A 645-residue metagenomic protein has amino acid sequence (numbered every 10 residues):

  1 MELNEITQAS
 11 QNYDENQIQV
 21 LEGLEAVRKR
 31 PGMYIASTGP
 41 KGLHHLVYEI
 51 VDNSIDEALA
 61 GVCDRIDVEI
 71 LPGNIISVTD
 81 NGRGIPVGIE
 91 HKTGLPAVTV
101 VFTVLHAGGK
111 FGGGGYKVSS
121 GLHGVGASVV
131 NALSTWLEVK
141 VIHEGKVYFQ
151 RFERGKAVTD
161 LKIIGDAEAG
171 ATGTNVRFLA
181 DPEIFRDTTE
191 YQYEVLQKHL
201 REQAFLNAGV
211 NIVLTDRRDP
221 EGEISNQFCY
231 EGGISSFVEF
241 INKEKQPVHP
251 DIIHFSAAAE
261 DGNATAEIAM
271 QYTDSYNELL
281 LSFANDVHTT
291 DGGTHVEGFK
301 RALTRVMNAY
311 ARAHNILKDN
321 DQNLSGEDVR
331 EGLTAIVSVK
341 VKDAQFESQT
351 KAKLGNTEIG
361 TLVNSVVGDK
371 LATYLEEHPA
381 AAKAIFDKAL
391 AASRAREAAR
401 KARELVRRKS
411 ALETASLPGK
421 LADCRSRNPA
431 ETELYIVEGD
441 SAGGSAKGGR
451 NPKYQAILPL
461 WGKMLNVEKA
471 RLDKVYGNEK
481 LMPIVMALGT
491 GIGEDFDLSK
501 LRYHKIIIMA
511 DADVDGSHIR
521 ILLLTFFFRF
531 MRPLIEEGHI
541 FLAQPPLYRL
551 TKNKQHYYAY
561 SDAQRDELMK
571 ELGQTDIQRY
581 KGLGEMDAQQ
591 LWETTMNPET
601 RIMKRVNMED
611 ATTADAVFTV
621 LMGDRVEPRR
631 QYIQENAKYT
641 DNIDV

Functional and structural regions predicted by a protein language model:
M1-N16, L24, Y48, D56-A58 (+12 more regions): GHKL-family ATPase ATP-binding module
K29-Y48: Conserved short strand/loop->alpha-helix "switch" segment adjacent to the catalytic nucleotide/phosphoryl-transfer site
S37, G88-T93, H295, G326: Conserved, non-catalytic sequence blocks in retroelement Pol enzymes and Pol-derived host proteins
D56-E57, G84-I85, V514-D515: Residues immediately C-terminal
I85-G108: Short conserved segment of the HATPase_c
R394-E413, N428-E433, G444, G448-R450 (+2 more regions): C-terminal interaction appendages of subunits in large macromolecular complexes
